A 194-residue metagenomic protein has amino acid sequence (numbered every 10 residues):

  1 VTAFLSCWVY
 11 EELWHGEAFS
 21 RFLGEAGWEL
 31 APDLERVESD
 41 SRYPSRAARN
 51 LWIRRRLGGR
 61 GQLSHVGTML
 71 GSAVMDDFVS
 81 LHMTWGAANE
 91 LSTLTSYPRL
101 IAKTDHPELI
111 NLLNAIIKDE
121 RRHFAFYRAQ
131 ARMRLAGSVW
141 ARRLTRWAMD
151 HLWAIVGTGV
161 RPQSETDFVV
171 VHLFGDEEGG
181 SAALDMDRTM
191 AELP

Functional and structural regions predicted by a protein language model:
V1-P194: Non-heme di-metal
